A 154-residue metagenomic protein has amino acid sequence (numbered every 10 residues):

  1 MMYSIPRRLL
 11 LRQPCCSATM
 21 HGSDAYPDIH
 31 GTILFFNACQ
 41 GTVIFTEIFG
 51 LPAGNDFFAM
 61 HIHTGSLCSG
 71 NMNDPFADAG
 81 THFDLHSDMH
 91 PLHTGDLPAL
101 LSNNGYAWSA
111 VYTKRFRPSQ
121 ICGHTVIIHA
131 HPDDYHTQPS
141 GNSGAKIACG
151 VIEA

Functional and structural regions predicted by a protein language model:
M1-A154: N-terminal leader/targeting pre-sequences
